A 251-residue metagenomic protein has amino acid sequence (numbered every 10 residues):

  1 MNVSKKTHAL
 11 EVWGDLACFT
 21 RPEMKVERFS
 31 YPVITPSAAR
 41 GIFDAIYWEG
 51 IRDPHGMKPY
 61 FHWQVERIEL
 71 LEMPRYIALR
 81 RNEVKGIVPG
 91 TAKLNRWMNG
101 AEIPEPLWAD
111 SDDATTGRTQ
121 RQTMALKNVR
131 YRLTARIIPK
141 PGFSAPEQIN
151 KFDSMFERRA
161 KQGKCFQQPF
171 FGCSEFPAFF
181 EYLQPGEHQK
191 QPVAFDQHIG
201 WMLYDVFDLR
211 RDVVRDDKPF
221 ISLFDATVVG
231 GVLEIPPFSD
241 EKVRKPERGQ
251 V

Functional and structural regions predicted by a protein language model:
N2-D53: N-terminal ordered "arm"
N2-S4, H62, T123-V129: Solvent-exposed loop and beta-edge segments used for protein-protein assembly and interaction
V12-L16, E72, L133-P141: Beta-strand elements of well-folded, non-transmembrane domains
F19, I77, K140-S144: Intrinsically disordered, low-complexity acidic/polar segments
Y31, I42-F61, A78-A92: Acidic, Ser/Thr- and Gly-enriched intrinsically disordered low-complexity segments
I34-G41, Y60-W63, N128: Short, well-structured alpha-helical interface segments that form or flank functional binding sites
H62-R80: Short, charge-patterned binding micro-sites
E83-V251: Internal, well-folded beta-alpha domain core
